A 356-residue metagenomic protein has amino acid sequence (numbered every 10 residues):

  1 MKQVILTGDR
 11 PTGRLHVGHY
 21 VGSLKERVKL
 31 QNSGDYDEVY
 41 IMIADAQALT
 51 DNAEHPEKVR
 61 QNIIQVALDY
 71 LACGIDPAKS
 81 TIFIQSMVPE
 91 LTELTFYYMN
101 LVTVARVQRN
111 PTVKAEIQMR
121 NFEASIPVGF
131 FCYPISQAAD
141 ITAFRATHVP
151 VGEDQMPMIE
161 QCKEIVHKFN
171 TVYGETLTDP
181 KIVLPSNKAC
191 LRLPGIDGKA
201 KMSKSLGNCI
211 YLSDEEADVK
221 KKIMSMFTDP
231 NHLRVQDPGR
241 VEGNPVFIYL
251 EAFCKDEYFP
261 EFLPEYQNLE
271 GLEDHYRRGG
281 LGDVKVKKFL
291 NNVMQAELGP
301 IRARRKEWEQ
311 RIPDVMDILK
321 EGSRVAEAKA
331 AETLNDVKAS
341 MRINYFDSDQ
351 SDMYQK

Functional and structural regions predicted by a protein language model:
M1-Q3, F346-D347: Extreme N-terminus of proteins, especially the signal/transit-peptide cleavage junction and the first residues
K2-A139, E257, A296-L298, K306: N-terminal Rossmann-like or analogous alpha/beta NTP/dinucleotide-binding catalytic cores that position adenine
P111-A115, M119-F169, Y173, P194-G195: Internal, conserved structured core segments that host functional sites
P157, K163-K356: Conserved nucleotide- and phosphate/pyrophosphate-binding catalytic cores in adenylate/nucleotidyl-handling enzymes
